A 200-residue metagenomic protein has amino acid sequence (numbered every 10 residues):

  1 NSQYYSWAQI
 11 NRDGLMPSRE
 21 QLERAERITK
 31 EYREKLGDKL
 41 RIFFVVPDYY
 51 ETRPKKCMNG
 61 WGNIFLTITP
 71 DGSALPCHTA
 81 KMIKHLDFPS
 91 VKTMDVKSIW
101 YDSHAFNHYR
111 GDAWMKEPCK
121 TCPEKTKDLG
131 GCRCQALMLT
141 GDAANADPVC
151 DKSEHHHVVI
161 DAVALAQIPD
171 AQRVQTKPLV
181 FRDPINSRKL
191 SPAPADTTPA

Functional and structural regions predicted by a protein language model:
N1-M94: Radical SAM enzyme [4Fe-4S]-AdoMet core and its adjacent flexible, acidic and glycine-rich loops/tails across
K81-A200: Flexible mid-to-C-terminal extensions adjoining Fe-S/redox cofactors in radical SAM and related proteins
